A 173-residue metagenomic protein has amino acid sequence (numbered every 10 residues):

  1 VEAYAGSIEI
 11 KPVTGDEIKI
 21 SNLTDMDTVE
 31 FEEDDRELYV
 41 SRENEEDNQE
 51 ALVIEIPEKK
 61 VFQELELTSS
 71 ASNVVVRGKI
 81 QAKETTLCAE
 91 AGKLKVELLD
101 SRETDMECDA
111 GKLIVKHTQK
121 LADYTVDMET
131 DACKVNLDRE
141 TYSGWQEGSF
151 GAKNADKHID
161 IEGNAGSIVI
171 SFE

Functional and structural regions predicted by a protein language model:
V1-S41, E55, V75, V115-T118 (+1 more regions): Short linear S-[DN]-x-LW-Φ motif typified by the pepsin-like aspartic protease active-site region
A5, G15, M26, Q49-A51 (+11 more regions): Surface-exposed or flexible loop/turn and strand-edge residues in extracellular/cell-surface modules
E9, T28-E30, V53, E66 (+5 more regions): Short, surface-exposed charged micro-motifs
D16-K19, L52-I54, S72-V75, A91-L94 (+2 more regions): Intrinsically disordered, low-complexity segments enriched in polar/charged residues with Gly/Pro, especially when
S21-N22, E30-E32, D47-I54, G78 (+3 more regions): A short, polar/proline- and glycine-enriched secondary-structure boundary/capping micro-motif
D35, L67-S70, S143: Short intrinsically disordered coil segments
Y39, E43, K95-E173: Short, surface-exposed interaction patches in beta-rich subdomains that mediate adhesion/assembly near membranes
P57-K59: Short, surface-exposed loop/turn segments at beta-strand-coil junctions that are enriched for proline with nearby
